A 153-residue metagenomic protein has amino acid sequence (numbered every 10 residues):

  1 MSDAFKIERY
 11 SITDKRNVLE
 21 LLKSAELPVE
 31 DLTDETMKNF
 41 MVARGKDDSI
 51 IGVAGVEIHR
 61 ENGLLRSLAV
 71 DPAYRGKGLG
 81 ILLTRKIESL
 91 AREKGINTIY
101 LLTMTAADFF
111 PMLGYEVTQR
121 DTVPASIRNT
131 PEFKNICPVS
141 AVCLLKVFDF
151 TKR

Functional and structural regions predicted by a protein language model:
A4-N17: A short beta-loop-alpha structural element at the N-terminal edge of CoA-dependent acyl/N-acetyltransferase catalytic
K15-I50: Active-site rim helix/loop that mediates acceptor-substrate recognition in acyltransferases
V42, S49-E57, N62-A69: Conserved beta-strand in the GNAT
S49, D71-L82, K94, M112: Conserved glycine-rich acetyl-CoA-binding loop
G76-S89, L101: Conserved acetyl-CoA-binding loop-helix of GNAT-fold acetyltransferases
A91-M104: Conserved GNAT acetyl-CoA-binding A-motif
M104-E132: Conserved active-site alpha-helix within GNAT-family acetyltransferase domains
V123-R153: C-terminal "cap" of GNAT-fold acetyltransferases
